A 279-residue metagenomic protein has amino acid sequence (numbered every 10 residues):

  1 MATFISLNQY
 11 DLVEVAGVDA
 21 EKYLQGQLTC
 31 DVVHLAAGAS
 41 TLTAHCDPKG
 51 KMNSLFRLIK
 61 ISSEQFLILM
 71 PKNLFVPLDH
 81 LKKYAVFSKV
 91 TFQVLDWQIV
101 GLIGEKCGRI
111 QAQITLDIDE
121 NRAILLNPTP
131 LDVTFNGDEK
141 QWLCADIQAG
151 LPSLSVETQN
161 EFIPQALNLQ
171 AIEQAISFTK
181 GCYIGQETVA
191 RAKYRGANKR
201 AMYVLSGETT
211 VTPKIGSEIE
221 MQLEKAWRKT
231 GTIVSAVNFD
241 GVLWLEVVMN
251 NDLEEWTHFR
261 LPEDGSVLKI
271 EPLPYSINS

Functional and structural regions predicted by a protein language model:
M1, T41-L55, A85-V86, K106-Q113 (+2 more regions): Short amphipathic beta-strand starts and helix->beta connectors
M1-L55, K60-E64: Acidic, proline/glycine-enriched N-terminal capping motif
T3-E14, S54-P152: Acidic, low-complexity central loop/insert segments
D19-L24, F75-L78, C107-I110, T129-F135 (+2 more regions): Short, conserved charged micro-motifs
D31-V32, K82-T91, V133-Q141, L223-A226 (+1 more regions): A common structural junction motif
I59, L67-I68, I114-N127, E161-K180 (+1 more regions): The conserved catalytic core of RNA pseudouridine synthases
L126-S206: Anionic-ligand-binding alpha/beta catalytic cores of soluble enzymes and soluble regulatory domains that recognize
L167-Q174, A190-S279: Glycine-rich, small/acidic residue-mixed loop/short-helix segments
